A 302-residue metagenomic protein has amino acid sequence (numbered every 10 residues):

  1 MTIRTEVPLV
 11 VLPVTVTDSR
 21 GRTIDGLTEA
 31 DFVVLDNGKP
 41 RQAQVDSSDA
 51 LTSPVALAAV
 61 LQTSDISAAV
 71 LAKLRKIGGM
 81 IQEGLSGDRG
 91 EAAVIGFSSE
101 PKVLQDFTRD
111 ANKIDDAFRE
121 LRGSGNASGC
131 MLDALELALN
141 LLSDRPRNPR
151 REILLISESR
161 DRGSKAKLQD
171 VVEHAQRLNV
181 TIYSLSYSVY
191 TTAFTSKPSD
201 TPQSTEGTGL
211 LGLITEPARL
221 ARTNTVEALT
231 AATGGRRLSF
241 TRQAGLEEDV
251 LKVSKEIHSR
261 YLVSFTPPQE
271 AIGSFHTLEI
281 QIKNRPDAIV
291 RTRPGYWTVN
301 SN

Functional and structural regions predicted by a protein language model:
M1-N302: Scaffold/interface architecture of coatomer-like assemblies
